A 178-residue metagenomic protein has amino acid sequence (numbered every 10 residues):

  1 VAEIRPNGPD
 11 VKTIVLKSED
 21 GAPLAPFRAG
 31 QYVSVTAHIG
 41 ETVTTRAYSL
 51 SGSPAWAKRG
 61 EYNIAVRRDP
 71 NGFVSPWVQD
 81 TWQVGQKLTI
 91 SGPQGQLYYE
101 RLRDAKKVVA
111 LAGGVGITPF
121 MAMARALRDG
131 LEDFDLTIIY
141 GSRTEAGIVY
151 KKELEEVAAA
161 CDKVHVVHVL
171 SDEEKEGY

Functional and structural regions predicted by a protein language model:
V1-K87, K106, S142-T144, E155-A158 (+1 more regions): Ferredoxin-reductase
N71-Y178: FNR/FR-type flavoprotein reductase catalytic core
